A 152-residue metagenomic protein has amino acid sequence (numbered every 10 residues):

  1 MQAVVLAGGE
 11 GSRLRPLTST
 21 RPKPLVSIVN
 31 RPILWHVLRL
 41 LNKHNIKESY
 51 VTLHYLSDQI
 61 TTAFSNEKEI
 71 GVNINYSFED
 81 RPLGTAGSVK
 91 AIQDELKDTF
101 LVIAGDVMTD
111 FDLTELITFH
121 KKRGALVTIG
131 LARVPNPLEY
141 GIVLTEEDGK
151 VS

Functional and structural regions predicted by a protein language model:
M1-I60: N-terminal glycine-rich phosphate-binding loop and ensuing alpha1 helix
T61-E147: Conserved beta-loop-beta/alpha segment of the NTase-like Rossmann-fold superfamily that binds/positions NTPs
K150-V151: Hydrophobic "anchor" residues
